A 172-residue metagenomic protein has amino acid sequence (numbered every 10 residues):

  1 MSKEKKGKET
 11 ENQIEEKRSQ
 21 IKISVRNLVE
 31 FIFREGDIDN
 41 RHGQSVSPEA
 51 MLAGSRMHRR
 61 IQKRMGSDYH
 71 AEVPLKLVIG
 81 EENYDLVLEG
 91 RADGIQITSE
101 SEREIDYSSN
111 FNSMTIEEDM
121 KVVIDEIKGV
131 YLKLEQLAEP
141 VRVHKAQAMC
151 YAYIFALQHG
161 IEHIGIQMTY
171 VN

Functional and structural regions predicted by a protein language model:
M1-E117, A146: Metal-dependent nuclease catalytic cores that hydrolyze phosphodiester bonds in DNA/RNA, characterized by
G80-N172: Mg2+/Mn2+-dependent nuclease catalytic core
